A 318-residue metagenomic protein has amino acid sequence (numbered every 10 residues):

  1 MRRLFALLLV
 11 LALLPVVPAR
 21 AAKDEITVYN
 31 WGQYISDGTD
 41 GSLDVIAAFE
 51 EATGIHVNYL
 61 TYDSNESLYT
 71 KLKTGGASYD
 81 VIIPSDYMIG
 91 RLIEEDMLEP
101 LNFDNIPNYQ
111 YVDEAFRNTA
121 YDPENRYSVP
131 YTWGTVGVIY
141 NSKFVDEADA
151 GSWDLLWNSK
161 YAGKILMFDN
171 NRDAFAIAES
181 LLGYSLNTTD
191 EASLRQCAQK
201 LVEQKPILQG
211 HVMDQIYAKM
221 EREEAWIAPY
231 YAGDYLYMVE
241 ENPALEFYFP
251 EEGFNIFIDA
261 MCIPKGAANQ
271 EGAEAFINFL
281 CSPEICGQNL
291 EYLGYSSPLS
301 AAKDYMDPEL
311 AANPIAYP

Functional and structural regions predicted by a protein language model:
M1-I26: Short, low-complexity disordered leader/linker segments with a strong preference for bacterial N-terminal type II
A22-R91, A218: Early extracytoplasmic/lumenal segment of secretory-pathway proteins
A77-I83, E99-V138, K164-L166: A structural signal for short loop-to-beta-strand junctions that line the ligand-binding cleft of periplasmic/secreted
I93-P100, D122-R126, Y237-F249, A311: Ligand-binding "clamshell"
E99-Y109, S128, P243-N255, P264-A267: Short beta-strand->loop
L155-D169, L182: Short loop->beta-strand "edge-of-pocket" segments that line small-molecule binding or catalytic clefts across diverse
L166-N170, A174, A178, L186-E252: Ligand-binding pocket segment of bilobal, Venus flytrap-like solute-binding proteins
D259, P264-P318: Mature extracytoplasmic/periplasmic domains
